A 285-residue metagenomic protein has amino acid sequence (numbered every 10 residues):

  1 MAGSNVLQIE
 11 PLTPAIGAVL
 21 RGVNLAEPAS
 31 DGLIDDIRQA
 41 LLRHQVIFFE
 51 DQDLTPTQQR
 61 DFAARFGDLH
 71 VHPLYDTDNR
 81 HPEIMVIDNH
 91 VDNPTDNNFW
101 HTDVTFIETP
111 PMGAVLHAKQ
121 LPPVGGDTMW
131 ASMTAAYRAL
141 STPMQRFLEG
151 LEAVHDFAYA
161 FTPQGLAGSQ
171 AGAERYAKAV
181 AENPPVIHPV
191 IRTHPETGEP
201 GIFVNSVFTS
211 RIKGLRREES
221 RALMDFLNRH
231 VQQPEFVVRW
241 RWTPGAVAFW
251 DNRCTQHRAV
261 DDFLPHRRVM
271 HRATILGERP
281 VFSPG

Functional and structural regions predicted by a protein language model:
A2-V247, N252-G285: Non-heme Fe(II) oxygenase catalytic core, chiefly the N-lobe of the double-stranded beta-helix
